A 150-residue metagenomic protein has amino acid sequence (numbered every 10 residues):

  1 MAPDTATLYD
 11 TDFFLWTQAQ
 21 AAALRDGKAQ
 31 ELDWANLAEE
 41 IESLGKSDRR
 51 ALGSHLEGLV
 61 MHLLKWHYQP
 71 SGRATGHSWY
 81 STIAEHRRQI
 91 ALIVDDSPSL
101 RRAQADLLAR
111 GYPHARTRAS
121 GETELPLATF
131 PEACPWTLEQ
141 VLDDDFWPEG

Functional and structural regions predicted by a protein language model:
M1-G150: Surface/interface-facing alpha-helical segments and adjacent flexible terminal/loop regions used for partner/assembly
